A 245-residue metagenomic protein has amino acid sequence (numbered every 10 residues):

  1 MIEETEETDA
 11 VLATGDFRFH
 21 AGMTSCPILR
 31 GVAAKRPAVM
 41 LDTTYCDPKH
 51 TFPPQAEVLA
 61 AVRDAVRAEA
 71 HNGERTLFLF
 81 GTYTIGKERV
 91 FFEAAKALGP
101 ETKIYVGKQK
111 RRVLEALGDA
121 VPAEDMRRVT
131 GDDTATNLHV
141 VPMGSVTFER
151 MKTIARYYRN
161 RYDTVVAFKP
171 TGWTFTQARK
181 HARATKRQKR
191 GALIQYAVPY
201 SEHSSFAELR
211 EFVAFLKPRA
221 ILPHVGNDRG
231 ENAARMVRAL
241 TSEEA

Functional and structural regions predicted by a protein language model:
M1, L12-T14, T24-I28, T51-Q55 (+6 more regions): Short coil/turn segments at secondary-structure boundaries
M1-G73, L77-Y83: His/Asp/Glu-rich metal-coordinating catalytic cores of metallo-dependent phosphodiesterases/hydrolases acting on
E7-A10, K35-P37, E74-F78, P100-T102 (+3 more regions): Core residues of folded domains in eukaryotic genome-function proteins
A13, M40-D42, F78-T82, K103-K108 (+2 more regions): A structural signal for short, well-ordered beta-strand segments and their strand-loop junctions that often border
F19, G81-E88, N227-G230: Gly/Ser/Thr-rich loops at beta-strand to alpha-helix junctions that form or flank small-molecule/cofactor-binding
A33, E93-E101, R238-S242: Short, surface-exposed basic-aromatic patches at helix termini and helix-loop junctions that form
Q55-Y83, K87-R161: Hard-cation-handling environments
V129-A245: C-terminal regulatory/interaction regions
